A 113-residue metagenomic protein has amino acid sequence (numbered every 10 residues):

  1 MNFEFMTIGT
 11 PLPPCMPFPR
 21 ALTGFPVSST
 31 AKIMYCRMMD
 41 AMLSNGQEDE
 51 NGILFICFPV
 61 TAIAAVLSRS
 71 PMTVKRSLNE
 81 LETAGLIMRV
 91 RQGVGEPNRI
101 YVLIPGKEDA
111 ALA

Functional and structural regions predicted by a protein language model:
M1-T61: Short recognition helix of helix-turn-helix/winged-helix DNA-binding domains
M42-V102: Winged helix-turn-helix DNA-binding recognition segment
G106-A113: Short, amphipathic alpha-helical interaction segments positioned at domain boundaries
